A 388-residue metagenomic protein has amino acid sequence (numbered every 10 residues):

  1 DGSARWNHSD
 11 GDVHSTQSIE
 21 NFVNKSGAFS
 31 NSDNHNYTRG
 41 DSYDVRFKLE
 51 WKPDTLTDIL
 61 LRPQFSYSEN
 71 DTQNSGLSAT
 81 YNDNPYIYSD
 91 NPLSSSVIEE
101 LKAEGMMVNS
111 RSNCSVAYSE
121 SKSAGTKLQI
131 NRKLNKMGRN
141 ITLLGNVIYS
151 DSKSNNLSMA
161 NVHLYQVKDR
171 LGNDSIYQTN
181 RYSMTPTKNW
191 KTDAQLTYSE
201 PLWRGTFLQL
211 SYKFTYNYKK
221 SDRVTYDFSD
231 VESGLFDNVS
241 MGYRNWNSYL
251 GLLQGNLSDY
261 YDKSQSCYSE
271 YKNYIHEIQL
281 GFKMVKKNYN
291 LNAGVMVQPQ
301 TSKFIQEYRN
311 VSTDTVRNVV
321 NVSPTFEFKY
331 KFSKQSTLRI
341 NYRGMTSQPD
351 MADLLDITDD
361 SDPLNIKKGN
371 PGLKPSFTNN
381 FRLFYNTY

Functional and structural regions predicted by a protein language model:
D1-Y388: Primarily recognizes Gram-negative and organellar outer-membrane beta-barrels
